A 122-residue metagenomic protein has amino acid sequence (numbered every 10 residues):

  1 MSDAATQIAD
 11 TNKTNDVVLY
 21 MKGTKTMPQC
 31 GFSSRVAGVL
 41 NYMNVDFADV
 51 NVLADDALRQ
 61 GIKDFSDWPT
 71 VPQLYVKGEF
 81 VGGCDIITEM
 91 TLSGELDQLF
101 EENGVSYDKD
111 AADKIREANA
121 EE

Functional and structural regions predicted by a protein language model:
M1-V18, T26-M43, Q60, D64-T70 (+1 more regions): Non-globular targeting/processing and membrane-anchoring segments
M21: Short beta-strand/turn micro-motifs composed of small residues that flank or help shape donor/cofactor-binding pockets
D46: Residue-level detector of anion-binding/catalytic polar loops
D49-N51: Residue-level recognition of beta-strand->loop/alpha-helix junctions
A54-L58: Short acidic loop-to-helix transition motifs that present clustered carboxylates
V81-G82: Short hydrophobic beta-strand segments in globular cytosolic domains
